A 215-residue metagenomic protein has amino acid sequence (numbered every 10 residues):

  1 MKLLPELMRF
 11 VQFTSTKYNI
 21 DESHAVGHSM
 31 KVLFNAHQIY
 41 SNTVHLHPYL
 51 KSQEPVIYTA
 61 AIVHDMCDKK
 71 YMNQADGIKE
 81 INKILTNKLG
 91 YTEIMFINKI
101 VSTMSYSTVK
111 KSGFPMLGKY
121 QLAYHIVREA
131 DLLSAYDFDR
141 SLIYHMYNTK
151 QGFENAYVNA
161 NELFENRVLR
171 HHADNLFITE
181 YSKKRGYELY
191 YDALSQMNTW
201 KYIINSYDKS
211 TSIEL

Functional and structural regions predicted by a protein language model:
M1-S15, H37: Short alpha-helical hairpin
K17-L50, V63, S112, M116-L215: Divalent metal-dependent phosphate-bond-processing catalytic cores, especially two-metal-ion Mg2+/Mn2+ enzymes that act
V32-H37, N73-N87: An active-site-proximal "capping" alpha-helix that borders the catalytic cofactor pocket
H47-Q53, T92-I94: Short helix-terminating capping/connector loops at secondary-structure junctions
S52-N73, G77, N98-S107, D131: His-Asp-centered metal-binding catalytic motifs of divalent-metal-dependent phosphohydrolases/nucleases
I81-L117: Hydrophobic, well-structured mid-protein blocks that either form specific transmembrane helices
